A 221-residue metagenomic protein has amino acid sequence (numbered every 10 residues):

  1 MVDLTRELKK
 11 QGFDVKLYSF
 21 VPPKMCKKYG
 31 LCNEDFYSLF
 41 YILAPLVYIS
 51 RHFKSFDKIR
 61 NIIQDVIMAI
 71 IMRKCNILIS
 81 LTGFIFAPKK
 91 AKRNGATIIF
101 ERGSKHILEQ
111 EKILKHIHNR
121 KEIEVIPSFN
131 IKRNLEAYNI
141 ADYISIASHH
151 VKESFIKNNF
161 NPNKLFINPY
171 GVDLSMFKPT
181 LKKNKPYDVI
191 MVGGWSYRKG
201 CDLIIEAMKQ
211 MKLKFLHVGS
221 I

Functional and structural regions predicted by a protein language model:
M1-E34, A69-C75, K209: N-terminal subdomain of nucleotide-sugar transferases
L17-I63: A conserved catalytic-core segment of Leloir-type glycosyltransferases
L43-F56, T97-K132: Acceptor-binding helix/loop patch of EC 2.4 sugar-transfer enzymes, predominantly nucleotide-sugar-dependent
I63-K74, I85-K89, R93-N94, H106 (+1 more regions): Membrane-proximal helix-turn-helix segments that form the acceptor-binding/catalytic region of lipid-linked
S80, I146-A147: Short beta-strand scaffold positions
S80-F84, R102: Short His-centered aromatic/hydrophobic patch
H150, G171: Carbohydrate-associated surface elements
L181-K199, L203-Q210, F215-L216: Conserved donor-binding/catalytic core segment of Leloir-type glycosyltransferases
